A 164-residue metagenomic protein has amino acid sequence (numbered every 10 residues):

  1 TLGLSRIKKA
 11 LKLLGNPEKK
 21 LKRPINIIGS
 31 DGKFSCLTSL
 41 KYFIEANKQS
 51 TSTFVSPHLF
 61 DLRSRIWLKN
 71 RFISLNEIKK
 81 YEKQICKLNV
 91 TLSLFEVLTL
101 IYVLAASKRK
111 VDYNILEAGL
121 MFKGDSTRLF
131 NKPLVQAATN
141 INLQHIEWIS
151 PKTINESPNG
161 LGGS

Functional and structural regions predicted by a protein language model:
L4, K12-L13, P17-K22, E45-N131 (+1 more regions): ATP-dependent carboxylate-amine ligase catalytic core
I7: Short, Lys/Arg-enriched alpha-helical microdomains
N26-L40: Glycine-rich phosphate-binding P-loop
G32, H58, N142: Short, glycine/serine-rich, charged loops/turns that create anion-binding and catalytic segments at active sites
R128-N142: Inter-motif core of Ras-like GTPase G domains
S157-S164: Membrane-proximal helix-turn-helix segments that form the acceptor-binding/catalytic region of lipid-linked
